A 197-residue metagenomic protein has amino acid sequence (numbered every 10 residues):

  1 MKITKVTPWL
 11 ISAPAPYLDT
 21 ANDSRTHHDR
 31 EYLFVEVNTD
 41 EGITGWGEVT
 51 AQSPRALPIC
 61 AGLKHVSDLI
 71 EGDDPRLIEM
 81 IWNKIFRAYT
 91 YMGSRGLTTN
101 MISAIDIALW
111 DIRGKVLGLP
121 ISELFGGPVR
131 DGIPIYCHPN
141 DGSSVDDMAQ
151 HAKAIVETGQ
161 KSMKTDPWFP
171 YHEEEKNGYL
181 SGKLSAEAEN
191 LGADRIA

Functional and structural regions predicted by a protein language model:
M1-W46, T50-A51: Structured beta-strand/loop patches that form or line metal/cofactor-binding pockets in enzymes
D19-N22, I121, A149-Q150: Glycine-rich, charged/polar anion/phosphate-binding loops that engage phosphate groups from diverse ligands
D23-R25, L124-F125, A152-K153: A generic local secondary-structure boundary/capping motif
N38-V116: Metal- or metallocofactor-binding catalytic centers and their adjacent structured scaffolds across diverse enzyme
I78, I121-L124, D166: Flexible, glycine/charged-enriched surface loops at secondary-structure junctions
L97, D106-G142, T158: Glycine-rich, aromatic-flanked loop segments that form ligand/cofactor-binding clefts across common enzyme folds
G132-A197: Metal-dependent enolase-superfamily TIM-barrel catalytic cores that perform enediolate-based chemistry
